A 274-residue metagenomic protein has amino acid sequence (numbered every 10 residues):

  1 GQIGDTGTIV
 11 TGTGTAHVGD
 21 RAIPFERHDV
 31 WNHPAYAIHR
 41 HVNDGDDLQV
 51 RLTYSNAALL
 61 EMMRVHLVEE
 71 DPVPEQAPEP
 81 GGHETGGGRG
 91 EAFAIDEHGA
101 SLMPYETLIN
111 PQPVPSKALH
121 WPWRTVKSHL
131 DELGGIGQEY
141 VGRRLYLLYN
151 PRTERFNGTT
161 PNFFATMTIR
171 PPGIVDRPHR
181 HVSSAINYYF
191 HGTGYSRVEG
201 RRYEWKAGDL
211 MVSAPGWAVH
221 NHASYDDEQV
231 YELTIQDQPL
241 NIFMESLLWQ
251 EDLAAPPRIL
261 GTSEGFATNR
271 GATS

Functional and structural regions predicted by a protein language model:
G1, Y146-E154, A165-R180, W217-A218: Conserved short histidine dyad/triad with adjacent acidic residue
G1-D29, H33-A37, R180, S184-A207 (+1 more regions): A short beta-strand-loop-beta hairpin characteristic of the jelly-roll/cupin
G1-I23, V141-L148, T234-Q236, N269-T273: An N-terminus-focused feature that recognizes amino-terminal "leader" regions
T6-T8, N32, D46-H66, N187-Y188 (+2 more regions): A short hydrophobic beta-strand segment most commonly corresponding to one strand of the jelly-roll/cupin
Y36, G216-W217: Short, surface-exposed secondary-structure boundary micro-motifs
Y36-F93: Contiguous mid-protein beta-loop-alpha structural module that forms a pocket-lining wall or clamp of enzyme active
V42-N43, H222-Y225: Asparagine-centered strand-capping/turn motif at beta-strand->loop junctions
A77-N162, L248, I259-S274: A short, N-terminal "cap"/entry segment at the start of jelly-roll beta-barrel domains of the cupin/DSBH fold
